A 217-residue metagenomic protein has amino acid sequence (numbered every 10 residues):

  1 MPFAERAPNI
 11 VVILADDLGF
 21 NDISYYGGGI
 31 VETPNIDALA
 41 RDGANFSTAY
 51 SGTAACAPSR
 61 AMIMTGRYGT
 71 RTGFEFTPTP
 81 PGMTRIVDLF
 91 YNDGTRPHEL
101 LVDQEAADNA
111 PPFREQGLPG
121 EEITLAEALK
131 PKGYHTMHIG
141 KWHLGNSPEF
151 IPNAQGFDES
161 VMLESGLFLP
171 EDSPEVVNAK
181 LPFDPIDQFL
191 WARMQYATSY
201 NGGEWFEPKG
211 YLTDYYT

Functional and structural regions predicted by a protein language model:
M1-A44, P131, W142: Active-site-proximal N-terminal segment of extracellular/periplasmic enzymes that hydrolyze or transfer
E5-A7, V31, C56-P58, G120 (+2 more regions): A generic fold-level signal
N9-V11, M62, A197: Residues embedded in well-ordered beta-strands
G19, E32-N35, D42, S59-R60 (+4 more regions): Stable alpha-helical elements in mature extracytoplasmic
G19, Y68-G69, E75, H135 (+1 more regions): Catalytic metal-binding/acid-base residues of hydrolase active sites
D22-G27, S51, P58-A61, G73-T77 (+2 more regions): Short, solvent-exposed loop/turn and secondary-structure capping segments
G29-A61, G66-R71, G133-M137, D158-E164: Short, structured active-site-proximal loop/turn typified by the sulfatase FGly-forming signature C/S-X-P-X-R
T79-H135, W142-T217: Formylglycine-dependent
